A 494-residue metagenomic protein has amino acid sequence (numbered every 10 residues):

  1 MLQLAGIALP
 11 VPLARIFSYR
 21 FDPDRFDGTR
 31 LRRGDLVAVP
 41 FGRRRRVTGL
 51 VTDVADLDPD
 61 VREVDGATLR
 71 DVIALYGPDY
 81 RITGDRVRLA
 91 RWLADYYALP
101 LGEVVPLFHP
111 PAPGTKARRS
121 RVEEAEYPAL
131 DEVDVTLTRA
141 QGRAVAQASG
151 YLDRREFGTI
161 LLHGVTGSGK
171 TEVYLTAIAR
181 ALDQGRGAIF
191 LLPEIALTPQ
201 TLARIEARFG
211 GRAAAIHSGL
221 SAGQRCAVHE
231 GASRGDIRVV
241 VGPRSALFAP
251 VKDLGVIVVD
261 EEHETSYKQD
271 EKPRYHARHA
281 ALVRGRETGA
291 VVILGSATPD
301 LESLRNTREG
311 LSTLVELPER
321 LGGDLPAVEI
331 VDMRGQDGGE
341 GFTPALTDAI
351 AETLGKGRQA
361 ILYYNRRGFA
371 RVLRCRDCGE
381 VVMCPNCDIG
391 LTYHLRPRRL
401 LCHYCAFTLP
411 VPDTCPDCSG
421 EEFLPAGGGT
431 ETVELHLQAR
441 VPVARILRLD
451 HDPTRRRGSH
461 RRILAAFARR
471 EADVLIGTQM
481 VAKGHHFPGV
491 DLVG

Functional and structural regions predicted by a protein language model:
M1-S296, S303-L304, R308-G323, G355 (+1 more regions): Accessory, non-ATPase domains that flank or precede helicase/AAA+ motor cores in DNA-metabolism machines
P12-A14, A222-G223, E230, R234-I237 (+3 more regions): Cys/His-rich Zn2+-binding cysteine-cluster or related metal-binding knuckle/ribbon modules and their
P128-V133, H163, L325-A345, L449-D452 (+1 more regions): Inter-lobe coupling/hinge region of RecA-like P-loop helicase motors
I189, F209-L220, P385-N386, T392 (+1 more regions): Conserved RecA-like helicase motor-core motifs
T198-F209, R374-N386, T430-R445, G489: Conserved helicase motor "Helicase C" RecA-like lobe of SF1/SF2 P-loop NTPases
S221-S233, R445-T478: Conserved helicase ATPase core of P-loop NTP-dependent helicases/translocases
R238-V239, V256, R469, D473-V474 (+1 more regions): Short, Asp-centered acidic motifs that coordinate Mg2+ and/or phosphate in catalytic or ligand-binding sites
V251-E261, K483-G494: A short beta-strand element within the Helicase C-terminal
